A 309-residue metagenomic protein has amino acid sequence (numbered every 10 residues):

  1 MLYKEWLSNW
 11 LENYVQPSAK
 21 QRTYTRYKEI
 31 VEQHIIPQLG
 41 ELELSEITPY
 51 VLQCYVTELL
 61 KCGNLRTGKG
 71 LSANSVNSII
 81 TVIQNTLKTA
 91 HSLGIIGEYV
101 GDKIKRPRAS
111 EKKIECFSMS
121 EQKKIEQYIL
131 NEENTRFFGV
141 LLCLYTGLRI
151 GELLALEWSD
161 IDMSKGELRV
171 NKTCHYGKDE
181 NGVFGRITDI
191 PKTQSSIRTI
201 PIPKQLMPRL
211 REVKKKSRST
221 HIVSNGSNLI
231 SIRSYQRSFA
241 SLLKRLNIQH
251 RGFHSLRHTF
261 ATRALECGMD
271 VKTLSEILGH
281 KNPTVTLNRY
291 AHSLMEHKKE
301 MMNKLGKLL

Functional and structural regions predicted by a protein language model:
K4, L11-I95, E111, L229-S234 (+1 more regions): N-terminal core-binding DNA-recognition domain of tyrosine site-specific recombinases/integrases
S8, E12, E46-P49, K61 (+8 more regions): Phosphate-coordinating loops and pocket residues in cytosolic domains that bind phosphorylated ligands
E29, M119-S120, T173, P203-Q249: Active-site/catalytic core of tyrosine-dependent DNA strand-transfer enzymes
K69-A73, N77-I79, S92-E98, D102-L156 (+3 more regions): Basic, Lys/Arg- and aromatic-enriched nucleic-acid-binding interface segment
S92, L141, Y145-E152, S241 (+4 more regions): C-terminal catalytic core of tyrosine-transesterase DNA break-rejoin enzymes
K112, C174-Y176, M207, L278-N303: Catalytic-site neighborhood detector that most strongly recognizes the C-terminal catalytic loop/helix of tyrosine
M119, A155-E212: Conserved tyrosine-mediated DNA breakage-rejoining catalytic core shared by Y-recombinases
K124-Y128, D179-I187, C267, N288 (+1 more regions): DNA/chromatin major-groove-contacting recognition/catalytic segments
